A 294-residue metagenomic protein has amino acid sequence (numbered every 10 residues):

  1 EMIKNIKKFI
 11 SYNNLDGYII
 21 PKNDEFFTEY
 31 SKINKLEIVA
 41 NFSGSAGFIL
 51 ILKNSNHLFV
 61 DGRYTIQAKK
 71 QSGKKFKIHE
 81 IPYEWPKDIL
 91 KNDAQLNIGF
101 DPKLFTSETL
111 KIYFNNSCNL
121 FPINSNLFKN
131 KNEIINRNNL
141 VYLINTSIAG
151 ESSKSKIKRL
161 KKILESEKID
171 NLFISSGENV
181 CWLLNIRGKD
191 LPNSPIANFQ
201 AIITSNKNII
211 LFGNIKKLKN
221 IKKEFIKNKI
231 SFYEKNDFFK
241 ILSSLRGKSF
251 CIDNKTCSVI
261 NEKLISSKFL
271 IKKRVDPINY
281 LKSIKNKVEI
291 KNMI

Functional and structural regions predicted by a protein language model:
E1-D93, F105, T109-S244: N-terminal accessory/capping or targeting/presequence segment of soluble
I33-L36, G99, K272-I278: A generic, residue-level signal for flexible/boundary positions that often mark functional hotspots
L96-K103, S249-K255: Acidic beta-strand-to-loop metal/phosphate-binding motif
N119-N126, L270-N279: Conserved beta-strand -> loop -> alpha-helix junction used to position metal-binding or nucleic-acid-contacting
N138-N145, R274-N292: Short His/Asp/Glu-rich catalytic/ion-coordination signatures at enzyme active sites or charged loops
A201, M293-I294: Buried hydrophobic-core signal for structured, non-transmembrane domains
I221-D276, I284: Conserved catalytic alpha/beta cores of large enzymes that bind or transform nucleotide phosphates and polynucleotides
